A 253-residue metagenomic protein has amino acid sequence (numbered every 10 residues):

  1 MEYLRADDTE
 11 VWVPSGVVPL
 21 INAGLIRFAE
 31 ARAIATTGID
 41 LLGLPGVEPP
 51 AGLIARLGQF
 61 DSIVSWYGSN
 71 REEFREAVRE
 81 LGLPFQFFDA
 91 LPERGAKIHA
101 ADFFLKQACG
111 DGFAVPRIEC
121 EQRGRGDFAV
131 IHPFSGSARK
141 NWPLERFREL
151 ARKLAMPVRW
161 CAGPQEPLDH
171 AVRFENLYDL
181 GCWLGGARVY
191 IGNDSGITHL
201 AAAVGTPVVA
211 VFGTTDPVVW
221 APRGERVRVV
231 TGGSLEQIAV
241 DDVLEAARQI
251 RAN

Functional and structural regions predicted by a protein language model:
M1-N253: Catalytic machinery of carbohydrate-active enzymes, primarily nucleotide-sugar-dependent glycosyltransferases
